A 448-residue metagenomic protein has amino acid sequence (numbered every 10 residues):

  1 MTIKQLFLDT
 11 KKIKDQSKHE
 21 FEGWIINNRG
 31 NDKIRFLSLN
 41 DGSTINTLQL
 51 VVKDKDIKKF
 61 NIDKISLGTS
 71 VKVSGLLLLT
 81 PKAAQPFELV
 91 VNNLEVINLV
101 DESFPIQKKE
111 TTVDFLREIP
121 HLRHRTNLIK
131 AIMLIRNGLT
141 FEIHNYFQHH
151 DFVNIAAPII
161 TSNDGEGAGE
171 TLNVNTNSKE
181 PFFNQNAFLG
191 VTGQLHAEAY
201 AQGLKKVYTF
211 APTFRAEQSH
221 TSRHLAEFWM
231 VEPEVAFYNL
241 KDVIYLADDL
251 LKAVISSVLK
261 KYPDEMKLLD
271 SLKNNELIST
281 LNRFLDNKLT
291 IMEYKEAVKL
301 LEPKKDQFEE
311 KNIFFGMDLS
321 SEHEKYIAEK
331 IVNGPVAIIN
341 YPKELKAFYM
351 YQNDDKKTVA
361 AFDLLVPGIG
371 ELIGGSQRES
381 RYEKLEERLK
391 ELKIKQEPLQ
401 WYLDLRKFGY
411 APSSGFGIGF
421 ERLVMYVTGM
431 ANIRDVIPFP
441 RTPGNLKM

Functional and structural regions predicted by a protein language model:
T2-A236, D404: Class II aminoacyl-tRNA synthetase-like tRNA-binding/catalytic domains
L6-F7, I62, K267-L272, L281-F284: Generic hydrophobic, helix-prone segments enriched in Leu/Val/Ile
K11-K12, K18, N61, P263 (+3 more regions): Short, flexible coil/linker elements and helix-boundary hinge sites characteristic of intrinsically disordered
K109-P120, R223, D264-N275, K295-E302: Short, compositionally biased low-complexity segments
E142-H150, L250-K261: Generic non-transmembrane alpha-helical segments
A156-N163, L259-N274: Short, glycine/acidic-rich hinge or "gate" loops at secondary-structure transitions that mediate conformational
E170-A253, N274-M448: A translation/RNA-centric and nucleic-acid-associated enzymatic feature enriched in Class II aminoacyl-tRNA synthetases
